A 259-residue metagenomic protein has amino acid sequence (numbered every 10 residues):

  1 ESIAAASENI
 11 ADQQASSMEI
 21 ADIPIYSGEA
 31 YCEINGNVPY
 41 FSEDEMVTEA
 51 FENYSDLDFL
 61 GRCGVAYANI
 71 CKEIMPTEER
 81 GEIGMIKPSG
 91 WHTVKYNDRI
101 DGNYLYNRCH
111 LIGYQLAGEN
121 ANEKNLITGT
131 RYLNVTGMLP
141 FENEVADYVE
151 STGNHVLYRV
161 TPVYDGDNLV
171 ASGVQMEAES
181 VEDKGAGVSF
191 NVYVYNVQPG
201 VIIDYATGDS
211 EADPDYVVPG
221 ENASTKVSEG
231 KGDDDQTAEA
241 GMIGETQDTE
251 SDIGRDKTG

Functional and structural regions predicted by a protein language model:
E1-E43, S228, D235-G259: N-terminal, intrinsically disordered, polar/charged segments of Gram-positive cell-envelope systems that serve as
E43-G244, G259: Domain-level detector of nuclease and nuclease-like folds in predominantly extracellular/periplasmic contexts
